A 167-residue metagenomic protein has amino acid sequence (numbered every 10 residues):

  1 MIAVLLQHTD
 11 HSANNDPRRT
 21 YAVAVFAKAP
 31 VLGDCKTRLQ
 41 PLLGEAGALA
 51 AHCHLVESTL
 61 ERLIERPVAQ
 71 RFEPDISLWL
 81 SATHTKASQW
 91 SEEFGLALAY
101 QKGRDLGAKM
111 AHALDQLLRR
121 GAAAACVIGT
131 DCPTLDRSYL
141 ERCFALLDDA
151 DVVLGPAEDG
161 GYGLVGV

Functional and structural regions predicted by a protein language model:
I2-R38: N-terminal nucleotide-binding beta1-loop-alpha1 segment
P30-T37, K86-Q89, Y162-L164: Short acidic/His/Gly/Ser-rich catalytic and metal-binding motifs that mark active-site loops of diverse hydrolases
A50-R71: A short, N-terminal amphipathic alpha-helix
E73, A122, D148-V152: Short, high-confidence coil segments that cap the C-terminus of an alpha-helix and link into the following beta-strand
P74-A82: Short beta-strand/loop segment that forms part of the nucleotide-sugar
S88-A124: Short phosphate-binding loop-to-helix
C126-I128: Short aromatic-hydrophobic micro-motifs that form the base-stacking/packing surface for donor nucleotide recognition
L135-D159: Conserved donor-nucleotide/metal-binding helix-loop-beta segment in metal-dependent transferases, i.e., the alpha-helix
